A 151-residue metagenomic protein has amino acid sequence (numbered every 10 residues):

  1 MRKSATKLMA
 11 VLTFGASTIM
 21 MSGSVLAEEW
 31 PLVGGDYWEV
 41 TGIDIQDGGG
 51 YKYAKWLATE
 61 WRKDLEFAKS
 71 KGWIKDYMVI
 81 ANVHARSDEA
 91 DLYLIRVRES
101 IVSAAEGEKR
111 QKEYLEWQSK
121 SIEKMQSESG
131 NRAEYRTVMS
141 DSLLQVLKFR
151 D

Functional and structural regions predicted by a protein language model:
M1-L12: Bacterial N-terminal signal peptides that target proteins for export
F14-G15, V25: Cleavable N-terminal signal peptides
A27-P31, I80-V83: Short beta-strand/turn micro-motifs at beta-sheet edges
E28-K52: Immediate post-signal-peptide N-terminus of mature secreted/exported proteins
E28-L32, K63, F67-K75, V97-Q145: An amphipathic, aromatic/His-enriched active-site/gating alpha helix that lines ligand/cofactor pockets
Q46-Y93: N-terminal, post-signal-peptide region of Sec/Tat-exported proteins
R150-D151: Short, solvent-exposed mixed-charge patches
